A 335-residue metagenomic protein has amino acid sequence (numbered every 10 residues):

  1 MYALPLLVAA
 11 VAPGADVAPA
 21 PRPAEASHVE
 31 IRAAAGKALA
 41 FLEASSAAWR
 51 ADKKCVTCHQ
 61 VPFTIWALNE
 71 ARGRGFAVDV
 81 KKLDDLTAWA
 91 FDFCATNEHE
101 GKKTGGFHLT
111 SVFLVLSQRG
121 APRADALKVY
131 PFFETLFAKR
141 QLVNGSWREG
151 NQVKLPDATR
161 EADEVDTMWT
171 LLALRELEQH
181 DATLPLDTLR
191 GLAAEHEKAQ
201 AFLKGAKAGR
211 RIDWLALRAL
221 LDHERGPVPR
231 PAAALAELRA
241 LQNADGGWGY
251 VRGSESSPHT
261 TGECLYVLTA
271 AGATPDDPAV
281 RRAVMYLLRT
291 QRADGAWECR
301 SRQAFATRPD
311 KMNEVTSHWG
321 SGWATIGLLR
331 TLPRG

Functional and structural regions predicted by a protein language model:
M1-A10: Bacterial N-terminal signal peptides
A10-G335: Preference for long, amphipathic alpha-helical scaffolds in soluble/luminal domains and all-alpha bundles
